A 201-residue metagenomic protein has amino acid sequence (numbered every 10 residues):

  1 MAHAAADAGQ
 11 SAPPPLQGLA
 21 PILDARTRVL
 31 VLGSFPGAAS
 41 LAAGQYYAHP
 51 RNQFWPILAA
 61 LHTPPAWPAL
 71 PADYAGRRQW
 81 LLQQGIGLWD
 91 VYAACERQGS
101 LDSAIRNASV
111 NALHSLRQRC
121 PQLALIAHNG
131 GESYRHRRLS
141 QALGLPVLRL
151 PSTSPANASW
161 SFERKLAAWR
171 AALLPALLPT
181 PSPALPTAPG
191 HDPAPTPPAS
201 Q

Functional and structural regions predicted by a protein language model:
A2-A25, A94-P181, L185, D192-Q201: Glycine/proline-rich loop-helix segments at beta-alpha junctions forming the active-site rim of enzyme cores
P14, L30, A42, H49-P50 (+5 more regions): Alpha-helical structural elements
D24-S34: Short, hydrophobic/glycine-enriched beta-strand segments
T27, Q84-I86, L145: Change "...and in nucleic-acid phosphodiester-cleaving endonucleases..." to "...and in nucleic-acid processing enzymes
L30, G87-W89, A127, L148: Hydrophobic/aromatic beta-strand patches that form the interior of the parallel beta-sheet core in alpha/beta enzyme
L32, A72-Q79, R135-R138: Intrinsically disordered, low-complexity boundary segments flanking structured domains
S34, L88, S152: Conserved proline-anchored active-site loop of SAM-dependent methyltransferases that bridges a beta-strand
A39-A104: Short, surface-exposed acidic-centric catalytic microdomains
